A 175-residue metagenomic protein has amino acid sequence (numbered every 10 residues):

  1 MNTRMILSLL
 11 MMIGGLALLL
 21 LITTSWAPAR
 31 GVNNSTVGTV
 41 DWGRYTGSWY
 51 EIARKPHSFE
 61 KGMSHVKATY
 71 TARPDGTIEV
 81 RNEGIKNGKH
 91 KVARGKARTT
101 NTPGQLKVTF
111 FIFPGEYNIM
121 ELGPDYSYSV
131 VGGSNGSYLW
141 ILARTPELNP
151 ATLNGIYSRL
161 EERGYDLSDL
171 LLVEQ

Functional and structural regions predicted by a protein language model:
N2-Q175: A beta-rich soluble binding module of mature secreted/lumenal proteins
